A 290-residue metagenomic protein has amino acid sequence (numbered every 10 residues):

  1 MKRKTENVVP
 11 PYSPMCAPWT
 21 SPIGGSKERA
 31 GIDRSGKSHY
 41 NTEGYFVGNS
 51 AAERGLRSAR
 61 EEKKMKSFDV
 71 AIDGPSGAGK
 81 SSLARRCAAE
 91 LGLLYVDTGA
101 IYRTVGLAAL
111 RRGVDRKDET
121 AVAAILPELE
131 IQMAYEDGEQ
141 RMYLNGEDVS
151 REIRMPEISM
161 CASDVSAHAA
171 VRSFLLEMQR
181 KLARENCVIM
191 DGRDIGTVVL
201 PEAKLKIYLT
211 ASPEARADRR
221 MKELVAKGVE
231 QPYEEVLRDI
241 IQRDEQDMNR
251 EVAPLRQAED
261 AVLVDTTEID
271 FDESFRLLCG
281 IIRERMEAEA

Functional and structural regions predicted by a protein language model:
Y40, G48, A52-G55, E61: Short, positively charged and aromatic/hydrophobic N-terminal segments
I72: Hydrophobic anchor at the beta1->P-loop junction of P-loop NTPases
K80: Conserved lysine of the Walker
L83: Hydrophobic positions on the alpha1 helix immediately C-terminal to the Walker A/P-loop
E90-R154: N-terminal phosphate/diphosphate-binding loop that engages ATP/GTP or pyrophosphate donors across diverse enzyme folds
A134-E136, Q179-E185, G196-V198, E202 (+1 more regions): Small-molecule kinase domains that catalyze NTP-dependent phosphoryl transfer to phosphate-bearing small molecules
S150-K227: ATP-dependent NMP and nucleoside kinases share a basic, alpha-helical "lid"
